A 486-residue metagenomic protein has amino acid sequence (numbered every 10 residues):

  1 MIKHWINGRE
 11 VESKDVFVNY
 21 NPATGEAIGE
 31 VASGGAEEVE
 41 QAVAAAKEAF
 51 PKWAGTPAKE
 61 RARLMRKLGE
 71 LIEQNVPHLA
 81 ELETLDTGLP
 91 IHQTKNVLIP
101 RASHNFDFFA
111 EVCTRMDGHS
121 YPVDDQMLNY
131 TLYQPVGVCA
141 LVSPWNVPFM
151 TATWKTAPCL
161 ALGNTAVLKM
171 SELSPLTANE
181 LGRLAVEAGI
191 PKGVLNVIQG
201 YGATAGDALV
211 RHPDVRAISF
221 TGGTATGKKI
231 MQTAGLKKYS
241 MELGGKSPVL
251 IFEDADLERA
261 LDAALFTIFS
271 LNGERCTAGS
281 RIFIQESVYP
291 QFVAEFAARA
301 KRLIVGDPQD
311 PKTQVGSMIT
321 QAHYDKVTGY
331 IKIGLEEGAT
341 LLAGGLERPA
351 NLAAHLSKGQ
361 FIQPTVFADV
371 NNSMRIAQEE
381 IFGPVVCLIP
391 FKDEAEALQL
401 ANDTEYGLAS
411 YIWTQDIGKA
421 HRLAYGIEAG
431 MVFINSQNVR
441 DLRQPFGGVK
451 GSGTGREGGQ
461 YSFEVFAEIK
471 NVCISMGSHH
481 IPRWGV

Functional and structural regions predicted by a protein language model:
M1-T24: Hydrophobic face of amphipathic alpha-helices that form TPR/SEL1-like repeat modules and related alpha-solenoid
P22-T87, S287: N-terminal alpha-helical segment of soluble enzymes
T24-E30, V215, L250, I304 (+2 more regions): Conserved C-terminal structural/oligomerization subdomain of aldehyde/semialdehyde dehydrogenase
A27-G34, A49-G55, L141, V249-F252 (+5 more regions): Short, well-ordered beta-strand elements within core beta-sheets of diverse protein domains
A44, R66-P77, I91-M116: Long amphipathic alpha-helix in the N-terminal Rossmann-like dinucleotide-binding domain of NAD(P)-dependent
G118-R259, F391: Rossmann-like NAD(P) dinucleotide-binding subdomain of oxidoreductase/dehydrogenase enzymes
T165-V167, L341, M431: A short hydrophobic/small-residue beta-strand
A225-N371, I434, I481-P482: ALDH superfamily catalytic-core signature
